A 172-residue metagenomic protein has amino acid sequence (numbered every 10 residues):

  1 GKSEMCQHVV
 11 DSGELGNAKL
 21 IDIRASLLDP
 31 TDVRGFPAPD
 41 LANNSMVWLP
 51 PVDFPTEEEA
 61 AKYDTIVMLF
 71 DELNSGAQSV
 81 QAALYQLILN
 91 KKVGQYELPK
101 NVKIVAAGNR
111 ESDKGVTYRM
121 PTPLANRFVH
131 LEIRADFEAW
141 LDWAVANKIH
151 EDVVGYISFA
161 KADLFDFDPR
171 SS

Functional and structural regions predicted by a protein language model:
G1-F159: AAA+ P-loop NTPase catalytic core and its hallmark functional loops
S158-D166: Terminal targeting/leader modules
F167-S172: C-terminal helical "lid" subdomain and adjoining coupling/linker elements of P-loop NTPases
